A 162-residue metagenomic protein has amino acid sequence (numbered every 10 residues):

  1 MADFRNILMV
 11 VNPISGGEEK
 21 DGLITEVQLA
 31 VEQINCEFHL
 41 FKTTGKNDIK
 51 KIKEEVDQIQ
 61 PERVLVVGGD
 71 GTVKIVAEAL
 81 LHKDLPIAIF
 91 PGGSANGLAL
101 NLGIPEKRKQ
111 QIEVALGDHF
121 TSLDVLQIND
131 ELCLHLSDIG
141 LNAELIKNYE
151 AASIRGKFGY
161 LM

Functional and structural regions predicted by a protein language model:
M1-V64, K74, E78: ATP/NTP phosphate-donor binding region
P13, V67-G69, F90-G93: Glycine-rich beta-strand-to-loop/alpha-helix junction loops that act as flexible
I34, H82-P86, F90-M162: Catalytic core of DAGKc-family lipid kinases
D48-I49, G71-V73, R108-Q110, N129: Short secondary-structure boundary micro-motifs
Q60, G68, L80, D84: Conserved functional loop/turn residues at catalytic and ligand-binding sites
G68-I75, T121-V125: Short N-terminal helix-initiation segments at or just after the protein's N-terminus
